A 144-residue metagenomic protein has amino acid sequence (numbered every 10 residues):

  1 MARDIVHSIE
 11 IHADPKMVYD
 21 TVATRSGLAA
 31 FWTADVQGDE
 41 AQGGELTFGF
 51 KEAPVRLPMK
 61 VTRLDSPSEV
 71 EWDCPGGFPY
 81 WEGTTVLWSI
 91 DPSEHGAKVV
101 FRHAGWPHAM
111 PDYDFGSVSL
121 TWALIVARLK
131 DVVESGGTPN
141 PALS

Functional and structural regions predicted by a protein language model:
M1-Q37: Hydrophobic ligand-binding cavity/cleft-lining segments
A2-D4, M17, L46, R56-P58 (+1 more regions): Charge-dense, helix-prone N-terminal extensions
S8-H12, T47-G49, K60, S89: Generic structural detector for well-ordered beta-strands
V18-V22, L28, L46, V61 (+4 more regions): Hydrophobic pocket/interface hotspot
Q37-G38, E52-G96, V100, A104-P107: Hydrophobic-ligand binding "helix-grip"
E40-E45: Short coil-to-beta transition motif at edge beta-strands of beta-rich domains
G105-S144: A conserved amphipathic terminal alpha-helix motif
